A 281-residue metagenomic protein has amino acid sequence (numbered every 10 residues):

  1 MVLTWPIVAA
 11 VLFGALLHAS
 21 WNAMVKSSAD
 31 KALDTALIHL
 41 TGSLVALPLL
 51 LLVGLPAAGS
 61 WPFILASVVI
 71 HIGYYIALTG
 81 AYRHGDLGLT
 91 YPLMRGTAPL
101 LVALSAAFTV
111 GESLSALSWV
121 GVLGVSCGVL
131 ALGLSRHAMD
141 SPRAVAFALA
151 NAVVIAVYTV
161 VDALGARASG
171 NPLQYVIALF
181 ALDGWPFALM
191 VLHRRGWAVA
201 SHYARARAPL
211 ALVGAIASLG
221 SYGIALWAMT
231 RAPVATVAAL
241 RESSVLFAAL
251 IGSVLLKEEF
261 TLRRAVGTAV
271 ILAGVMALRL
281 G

Functional and structural regions predicted by a protein language model:
M1, G220-G281: C-terminal appended segment following the main domain
M1-A66, Y75-L87, C127, L134-L149 (+3 more regions): Membrane-interface interhelical linkers
A15-S20, L47, V68, I72-I76 (+9 more regions): Hydrophobic/small/kink-forming positions within alpha-helical transmembrane segments of polytopic membrane proteins
S28, F108-T109, G165, L255: Hydrophobic alpha-helical transmembrane and interfacial-helix anchor sites in secondary transporters
A46, A103-A107, L117-L134, R263-L280: Hydrophobic transmembrane alpha-helices of multi-pass small-molecule transport proteins
V53-G54, T109-G111, S135-R136, G170 (+4 more regions): Short helix-capping/hinge motifs at transmembrane helix termini and TM-loop junctions
A66-H71, Y82-V129, Q174-L182, V234-V254: Specific alpha-helical transmembrane segments that line the substrate/conduction pathway and gating interfaces
R143-R167, N171-Q174: Selected transmembrane alpha-helices and immediately adjacent juxtamembrane segments of polytopic inner-membrane
